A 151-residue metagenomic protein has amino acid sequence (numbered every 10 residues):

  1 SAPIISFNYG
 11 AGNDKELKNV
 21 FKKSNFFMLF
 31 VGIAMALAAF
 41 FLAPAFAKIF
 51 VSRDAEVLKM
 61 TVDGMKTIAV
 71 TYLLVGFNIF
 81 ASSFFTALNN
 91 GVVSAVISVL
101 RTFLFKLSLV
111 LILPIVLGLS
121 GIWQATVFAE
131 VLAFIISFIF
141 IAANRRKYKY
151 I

Functional and structural regions predicted by a protein language model:
S1-L37, F41-A43, V75-I97: Small-residue-rich hydrophobic transmembrane alpha-helices
M28, M65-I68, Y72, S98-V99 (+1 more regions): Residue-level recognition of transmembrane alpha-helices in multi-pass small-molecule transporters/permeases
V31, M35, A39, T71 (+2 more regions): Alpha-helical transmembrane segments of multipass membrane proteins
A36-A55, V62: Short membrane-interface helical motifs at transmembrane helix boundaries in multi-pass membrane transporters
A39, S83, L109-V110, S137-N144: Structural signal for membrane-spanning alpha-helices in multi-pass inner-membrane proteins, emphasizing helix cores
A43-A45, F103-I135: Membrane-interface helix-loop junctions in multi-pass transport and translocation proteins
A55-A81: Alpha-helical transmembrane segments of multi-pass membrane proteins
V131-I151: Multi-pass alpha-helical transporter architecture, strongest for 12-TM Major Facilitator/SLC carriers used
